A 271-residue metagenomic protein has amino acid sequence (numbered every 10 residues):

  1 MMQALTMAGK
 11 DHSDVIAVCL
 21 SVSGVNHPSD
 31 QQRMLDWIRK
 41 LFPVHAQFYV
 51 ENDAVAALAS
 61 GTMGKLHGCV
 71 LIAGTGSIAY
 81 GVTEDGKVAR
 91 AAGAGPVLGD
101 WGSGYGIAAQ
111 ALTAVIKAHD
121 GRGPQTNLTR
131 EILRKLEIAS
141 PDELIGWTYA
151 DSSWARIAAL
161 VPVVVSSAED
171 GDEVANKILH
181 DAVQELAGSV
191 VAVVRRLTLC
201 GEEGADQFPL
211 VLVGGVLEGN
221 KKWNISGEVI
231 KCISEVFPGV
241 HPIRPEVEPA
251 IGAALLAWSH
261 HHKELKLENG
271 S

Functional and structural regions predicted by a protein language model:
M1-V15, R39-F42, G61-L66, T113-S271: ATP-binding/phosphotransfer module of carbohydrate and carboxylate kinases, centering on a glycine-rich
V25-T126, R130: Phosphate-binding/catalytic loop of phosphoryl-transfer enzymes
